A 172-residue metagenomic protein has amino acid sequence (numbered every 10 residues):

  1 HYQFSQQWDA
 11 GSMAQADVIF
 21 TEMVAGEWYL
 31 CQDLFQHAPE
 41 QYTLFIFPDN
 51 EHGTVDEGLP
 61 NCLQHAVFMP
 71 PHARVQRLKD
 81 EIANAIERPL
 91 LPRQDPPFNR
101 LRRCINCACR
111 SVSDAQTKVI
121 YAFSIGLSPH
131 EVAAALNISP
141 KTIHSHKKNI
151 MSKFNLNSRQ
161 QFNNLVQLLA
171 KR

Functional and structural regions predicted by a protein language model:
H1-N99: N-terminal regulatory/sensing modules of transcriptional regulators
E81, H146-N149: Residues within the DNA-recognition helix of helix-turn-helix
D95-T142: Helix-turn-helix DNA-binding segment
S128-H130, K147, R159: Helix-turn-helix DNA-binding elements, focusing on the entry/boundary residues of the two helices that contact DNA
M151-R172: Basic, Lys/Arg-enriched C-terminal extension of HTH/homeodomain DNA-binding domains
